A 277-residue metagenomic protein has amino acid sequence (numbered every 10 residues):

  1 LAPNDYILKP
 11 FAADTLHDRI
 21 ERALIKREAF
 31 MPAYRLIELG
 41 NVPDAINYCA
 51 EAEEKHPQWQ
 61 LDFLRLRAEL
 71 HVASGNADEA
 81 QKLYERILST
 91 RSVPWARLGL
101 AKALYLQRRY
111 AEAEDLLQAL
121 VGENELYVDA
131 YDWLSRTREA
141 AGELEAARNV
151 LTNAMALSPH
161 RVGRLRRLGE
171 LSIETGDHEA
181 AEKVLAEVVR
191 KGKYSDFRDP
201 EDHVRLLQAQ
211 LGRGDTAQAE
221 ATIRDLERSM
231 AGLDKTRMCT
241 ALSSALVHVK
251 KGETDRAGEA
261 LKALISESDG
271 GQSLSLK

Functional and structural regions predicted by a protein language model:
F11-I20: C-terminal output helix
I25-R67, H71-A73: CheY-like receiver
R27, L61-D62, W95, D129 (+6 more regions): Start-of-helix register in tetratricopeptide repeats
P57-Q58, R91-S92, N124-E125, P159 (+3 more regions): Short coil turns that delineate tetratricopeptide repeat
L66, G99-L100, W133, R167 (+2 more regions): Canonical tetratricopeptide repeat
